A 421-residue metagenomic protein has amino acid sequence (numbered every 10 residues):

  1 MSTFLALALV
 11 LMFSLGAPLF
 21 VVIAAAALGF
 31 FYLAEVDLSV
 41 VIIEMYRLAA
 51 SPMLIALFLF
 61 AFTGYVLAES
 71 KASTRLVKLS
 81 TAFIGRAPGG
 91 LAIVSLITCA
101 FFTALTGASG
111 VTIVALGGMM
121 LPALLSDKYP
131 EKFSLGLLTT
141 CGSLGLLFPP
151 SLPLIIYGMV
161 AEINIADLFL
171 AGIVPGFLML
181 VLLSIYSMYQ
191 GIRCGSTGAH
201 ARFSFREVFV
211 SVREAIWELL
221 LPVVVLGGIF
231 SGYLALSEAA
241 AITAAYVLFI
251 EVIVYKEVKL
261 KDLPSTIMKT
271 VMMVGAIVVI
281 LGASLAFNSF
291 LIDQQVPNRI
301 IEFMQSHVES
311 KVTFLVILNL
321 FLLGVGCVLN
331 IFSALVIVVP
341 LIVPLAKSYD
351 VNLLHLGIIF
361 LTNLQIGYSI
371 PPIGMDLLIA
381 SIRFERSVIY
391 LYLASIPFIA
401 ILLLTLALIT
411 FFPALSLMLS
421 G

Functional and structural regions predicted by a protein language model:
M1-G421: Alpha-helical transmembrane segments of multi-pass membrane transport proteins
